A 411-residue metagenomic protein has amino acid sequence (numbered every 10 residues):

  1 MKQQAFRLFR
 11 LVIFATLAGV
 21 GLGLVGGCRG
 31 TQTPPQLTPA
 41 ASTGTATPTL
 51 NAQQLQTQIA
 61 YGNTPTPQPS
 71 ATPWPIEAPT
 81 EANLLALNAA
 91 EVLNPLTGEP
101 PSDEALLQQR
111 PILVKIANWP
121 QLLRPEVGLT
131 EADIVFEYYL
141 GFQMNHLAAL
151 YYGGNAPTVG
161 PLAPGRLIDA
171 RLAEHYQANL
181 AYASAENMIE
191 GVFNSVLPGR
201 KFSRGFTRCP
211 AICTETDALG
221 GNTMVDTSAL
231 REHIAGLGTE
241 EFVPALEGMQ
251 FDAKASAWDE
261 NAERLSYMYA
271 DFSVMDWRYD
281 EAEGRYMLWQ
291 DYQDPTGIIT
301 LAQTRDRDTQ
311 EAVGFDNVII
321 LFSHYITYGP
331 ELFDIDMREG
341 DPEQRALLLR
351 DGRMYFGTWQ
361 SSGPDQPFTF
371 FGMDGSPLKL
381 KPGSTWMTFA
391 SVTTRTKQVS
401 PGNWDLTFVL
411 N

Functional and structural regions predicted by a protein language model:
K2, Q32-P34, F272-V274: Short intrinsically disordered, low-complexity coil segments enriched in acidic
K2-I13: Bacterial N-terminal signal peptides that target proteins for export
T16-L17, G30-P95, E99, E104: Ser/Thr-rich, Proline-interspersed low-complexity disordered segments
L24-G27: C-terminal motif of bacterial Sec signal peptides marking the signal peptidase cleavage site
W74-A132, F136, G141-N411: A surface/extracellular/periplasmic glyco- and lipid-processing/surface-interacting theme
